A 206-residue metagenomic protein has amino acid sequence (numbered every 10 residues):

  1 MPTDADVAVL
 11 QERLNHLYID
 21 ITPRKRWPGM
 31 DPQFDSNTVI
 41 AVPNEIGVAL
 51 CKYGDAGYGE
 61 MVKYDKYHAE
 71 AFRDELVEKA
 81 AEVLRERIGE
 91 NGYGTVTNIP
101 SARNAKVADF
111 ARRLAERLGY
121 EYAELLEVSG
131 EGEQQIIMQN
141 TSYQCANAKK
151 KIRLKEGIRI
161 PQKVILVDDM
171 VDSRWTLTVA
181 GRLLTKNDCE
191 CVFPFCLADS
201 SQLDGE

Functional and structural regions predicted by a protein language model:
M1-Y93, V128-I160, S173, S200-Q202: Active-site-facing substrate-recognition patch
N91-A102: Short glycine-rich phosphate-binding loop at a beta-alpha junction
T95, K163-I165: Structural motif
T95-T97, E124-Q135, N187-G205: ATP-dependent adenylation/pyrophosphate-handling site
R113, V179-L183: Active-site signature of alpha/beta-hydrolase-fold catalytic machinery across serine- and Asp/Cys-nucleophile hydrolases
L114-E121: Short helix-loop-beta junction
L166-A180: A phosphate-binding catalytic loop at a beta-strand-loop-alpha-helix junction that coordinates phosphoryl groups
